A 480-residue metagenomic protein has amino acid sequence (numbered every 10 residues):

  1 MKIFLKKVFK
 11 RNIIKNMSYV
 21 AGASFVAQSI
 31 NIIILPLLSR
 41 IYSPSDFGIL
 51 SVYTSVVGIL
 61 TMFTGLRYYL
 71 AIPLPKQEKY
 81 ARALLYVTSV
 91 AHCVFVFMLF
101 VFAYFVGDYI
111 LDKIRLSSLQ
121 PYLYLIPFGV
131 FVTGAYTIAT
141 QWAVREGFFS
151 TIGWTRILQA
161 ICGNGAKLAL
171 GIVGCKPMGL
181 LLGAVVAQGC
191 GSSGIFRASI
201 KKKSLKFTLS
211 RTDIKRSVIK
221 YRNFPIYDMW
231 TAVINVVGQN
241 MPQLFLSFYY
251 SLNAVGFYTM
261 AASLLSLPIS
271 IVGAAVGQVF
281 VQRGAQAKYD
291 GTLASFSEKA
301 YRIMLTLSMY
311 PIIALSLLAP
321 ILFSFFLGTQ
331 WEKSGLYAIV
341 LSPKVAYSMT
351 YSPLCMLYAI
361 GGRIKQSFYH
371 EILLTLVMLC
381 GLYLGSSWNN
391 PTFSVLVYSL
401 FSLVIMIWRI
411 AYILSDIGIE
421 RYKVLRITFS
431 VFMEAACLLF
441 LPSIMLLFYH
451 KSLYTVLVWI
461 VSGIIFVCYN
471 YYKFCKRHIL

Functional and structural regions predicted by a protein language model:
M1-F9, I195-Q239, V279-S295, S415-F429: Interhelical loop/hinge segments that connect adjacent transmembrane helices in multipass membrane
I14, A71-Y80, V132-L158, V173 (+3 more regions): Membrane-interface junctions at transmembrane-helix termini in multi-pass inner-membrane proteins
N16-N31, Q159, G163, L180-S199 (+2 more regions): Transmembrane helical elements of multi-pass membrane transporters/channels
F25, S29, L70, S89-R115 (+4 more regions): Alpha-helical transmembrane segments of multi-pass membrane transport and lipid-handling proteins
S51, Q120-P127, G153-K203, A262 (+3 more regions): Hydrophobic alpha-helical transmembrane segments
T61, V90-V233, N240: Hydrophobic transmembrane helix module of multi-pass membrane transport proteins
M62-Y80, V144-R145, A261, L265-Y301 (+1 more regions): Helix-loop junctions and terminal segments of transmembrane helices in multi-pass membrane transport/translocation
F102, L373-V377, V397, V424-L480: Transmembrane alpha-helical segments of multi-pass transport proteins
